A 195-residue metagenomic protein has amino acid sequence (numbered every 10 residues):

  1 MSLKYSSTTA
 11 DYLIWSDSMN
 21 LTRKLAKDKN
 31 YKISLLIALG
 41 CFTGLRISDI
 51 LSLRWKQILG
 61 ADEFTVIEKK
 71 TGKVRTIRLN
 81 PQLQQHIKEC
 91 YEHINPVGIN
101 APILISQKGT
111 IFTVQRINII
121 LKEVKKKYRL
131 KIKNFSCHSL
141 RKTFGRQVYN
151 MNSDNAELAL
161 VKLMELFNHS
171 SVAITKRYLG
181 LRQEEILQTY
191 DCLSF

Functional and structural regions predicted by a protein language model:
M1-L13, S194-F195: C-terminal secondary-structure termini that scaffold catalytic or DNA-interacting sites
M1-S7, N20-D28, G44-R46, D62-E68 (+1 more regions): N-terminal core-binding DNA-recognition domain of tyrosine recombinases/integrases
S2, L13-T43, D154-N155: Basic, Lys/Arg- and aromatic-enriched nucleic-acid-binding interface segment
S7, K69-K88, N100-K122: C-terminal catalytic core of Y-nucleophile DNA break-rejoin enzymes
D17, S52-L83: Conserved tyrosine-mediated DNA breakage-rejoining catalytic core shared by Y-recombinases
D49-L51, G145, S153-H169: Active-site-proximal segment of tyrosine recombinases
E68-G72, F167-C192: Catalytic-site neighborhood detector that most strongly recognizes the C-terminal catalytic loop/helix of tyrosine
K131-M151: Short basic/aromatic active-site micro-motif
